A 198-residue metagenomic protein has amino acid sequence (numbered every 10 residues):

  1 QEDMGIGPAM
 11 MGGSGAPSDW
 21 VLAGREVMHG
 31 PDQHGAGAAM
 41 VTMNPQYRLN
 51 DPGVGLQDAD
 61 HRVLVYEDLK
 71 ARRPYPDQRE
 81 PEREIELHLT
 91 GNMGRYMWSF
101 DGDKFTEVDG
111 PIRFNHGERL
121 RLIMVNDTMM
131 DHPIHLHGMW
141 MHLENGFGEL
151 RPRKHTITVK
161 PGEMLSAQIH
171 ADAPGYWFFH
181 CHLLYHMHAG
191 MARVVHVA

Functional and structural regions predicted by a protein language model:
Q1-A198: Copper-binding active sites and cupredoxin-like electron-transfer domains, recognizing His/Cys-rich ligand loops
